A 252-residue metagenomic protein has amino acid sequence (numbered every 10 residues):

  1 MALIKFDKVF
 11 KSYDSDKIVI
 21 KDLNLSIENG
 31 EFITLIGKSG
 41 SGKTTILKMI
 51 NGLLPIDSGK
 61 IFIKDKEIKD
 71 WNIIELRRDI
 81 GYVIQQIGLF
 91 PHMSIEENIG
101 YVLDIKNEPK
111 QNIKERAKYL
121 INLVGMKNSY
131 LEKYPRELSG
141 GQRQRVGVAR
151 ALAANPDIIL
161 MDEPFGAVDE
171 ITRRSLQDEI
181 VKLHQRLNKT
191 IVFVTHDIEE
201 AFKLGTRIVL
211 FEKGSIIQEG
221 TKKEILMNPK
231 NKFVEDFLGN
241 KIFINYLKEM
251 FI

Functional and structural regions predicted by a protein language model:
I36-K38: The feature captures the beta-strand-to-loop junction immediately N-terminal to the Walker
N51: Helix-to-loop junction immediately C-terminal to a conserved catalytic motif
D104, Q111-S129: Conserved ABC ATPase "signature" region
Y134-L138, Q142: Conserved ABC ATPase signature
N155: Conserved catalytic motifs of ABC-family nucleotide-binding domains
K213-G214: Conserved ABC ATPase "signature" C-loop
E219-G220, N228: ABC ATPase "signature
